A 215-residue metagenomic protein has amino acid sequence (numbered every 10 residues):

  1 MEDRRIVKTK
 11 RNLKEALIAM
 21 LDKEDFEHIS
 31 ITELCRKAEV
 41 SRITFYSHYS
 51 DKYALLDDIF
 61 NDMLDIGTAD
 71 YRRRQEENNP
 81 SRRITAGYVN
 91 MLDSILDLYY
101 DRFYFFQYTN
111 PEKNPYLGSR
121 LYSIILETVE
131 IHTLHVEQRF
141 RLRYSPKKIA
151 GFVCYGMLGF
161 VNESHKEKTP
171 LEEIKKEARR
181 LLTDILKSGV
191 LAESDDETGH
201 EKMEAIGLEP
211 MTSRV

Functional and structural regions predicted by a protein language model:
M1-E24, K37: Basic, helix-initiating cap at the start of DNA-binding domains
A16, H48, D58: Residues in the recognition helix of alpha-helical DNA-binding motifs
M20-A54: Helix-turn-helix
S30-I31, F60-R72: Short, basic, alpha-helical segments at the C-terminal edge of helix-turn-helix-like DNA-binding modules
R72-R102: Hydrophobic alpha-helical connector segments
E112-R139, K147-Y155: Amphipathic alpha-helical packing segments from all-alpha helical-bundle domains
H135-I185, A192-E197: Hydrophobic/aromatic-rich alpha-helical bundle segments in the mid-to-C-terminal region
G207-E209, V215: Short, positively charged low-complexity motifs
